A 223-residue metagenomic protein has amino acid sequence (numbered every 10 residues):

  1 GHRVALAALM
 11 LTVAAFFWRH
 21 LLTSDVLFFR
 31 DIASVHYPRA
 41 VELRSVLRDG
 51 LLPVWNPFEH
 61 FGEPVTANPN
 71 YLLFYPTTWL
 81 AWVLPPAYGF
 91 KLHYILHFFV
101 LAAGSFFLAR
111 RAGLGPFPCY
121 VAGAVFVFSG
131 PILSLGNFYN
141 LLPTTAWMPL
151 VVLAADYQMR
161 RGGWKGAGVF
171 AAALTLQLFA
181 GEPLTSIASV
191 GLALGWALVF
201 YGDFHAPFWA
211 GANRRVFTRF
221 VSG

Functional and structural regions predicted by a protein language model:
G1, S129, A210-G211: Polar helix-capping/helix-linker motif
G1-V4, P85-H93, L114-A122, G166: Membrane-interface starts of transmembrane alpha-helices
G1-W18, R215-S222: Start-transfer (signal-anchor) and selected internal transmembrane alpha helices of multi-pass inner/ER membrane
L9-T12, F99-A112, P116-D203, R219-G223: Membrane-embedded helix bundles of polyisoprenyl
T12-S105, A124-P149: Membrane-interface coil-to-helix junctions
G163, A210-N213: Short, charged, surface-exposed loops that flank catalytic or proteolytic processing sites
F204-W209: Cytoplasmic membrane-interface regions of multi-pass membrane proteins
